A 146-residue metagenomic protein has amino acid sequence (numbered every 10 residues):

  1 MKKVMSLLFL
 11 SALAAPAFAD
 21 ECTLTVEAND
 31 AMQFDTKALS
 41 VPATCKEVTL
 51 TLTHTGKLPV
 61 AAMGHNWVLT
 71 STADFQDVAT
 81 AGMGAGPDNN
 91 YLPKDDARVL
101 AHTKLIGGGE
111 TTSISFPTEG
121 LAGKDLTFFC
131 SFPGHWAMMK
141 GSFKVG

Functional and structural regions predicted by a protein language model:
V4-L13: Sec-dependent N-terminal signal peptides
A15-A19: Sec/Tat signal peptide C-region and signal peptidase I cleavage site
D20-N29, A73-L92, P133-G146: Extracytoplasmic/periplasmic copper-protein system
E21-E47: N-terminal edge beta-strand
L52-K57: Short amphipathic, basic-aromatic surface patches that mediate peripheral association with negatively charged
P59-N66: Short, hydrophobic/aromatic beta-strand segments
N66-T70, F129: Beta-strand signatures of extracellular beta-sandwich domains
A101-G146: Extracellular/periplasmic metallocenter environments
